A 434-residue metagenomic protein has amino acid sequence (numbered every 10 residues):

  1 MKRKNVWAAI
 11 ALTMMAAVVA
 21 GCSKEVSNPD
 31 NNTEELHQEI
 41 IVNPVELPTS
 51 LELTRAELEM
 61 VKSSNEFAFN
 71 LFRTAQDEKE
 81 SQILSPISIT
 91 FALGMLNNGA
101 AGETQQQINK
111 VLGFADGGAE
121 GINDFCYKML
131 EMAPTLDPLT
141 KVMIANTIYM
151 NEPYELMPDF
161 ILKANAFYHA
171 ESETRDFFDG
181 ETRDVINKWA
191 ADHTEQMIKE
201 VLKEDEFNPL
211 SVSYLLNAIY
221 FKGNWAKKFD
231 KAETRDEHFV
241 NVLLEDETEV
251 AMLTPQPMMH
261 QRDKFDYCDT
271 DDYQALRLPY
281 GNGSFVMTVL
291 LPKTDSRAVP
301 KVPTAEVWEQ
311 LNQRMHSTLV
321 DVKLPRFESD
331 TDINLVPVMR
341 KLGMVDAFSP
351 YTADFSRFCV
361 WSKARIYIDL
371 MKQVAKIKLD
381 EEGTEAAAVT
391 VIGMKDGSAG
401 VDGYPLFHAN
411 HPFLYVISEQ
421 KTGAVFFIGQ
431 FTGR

Functional and structural regions predicted by a protein language model:
M1-R3: N-terminal secretory signal peptides that target proteins for export/translocation
N5-W7, A11-M14, A20-F177: Detector for small/aliphatic-rich hydrophobic stretches
K79, A119-K293, Q313-G400: Non-catalytic, conformational "gating/processing" segments within enzyme and secreted inhibitor domains
P86-A100, S213, Y415-K421, V425: Extended, hydrophobic/aromatic-rich amphipathic alpha-helical segments that build helical scaffolds
G102-I108, R297-V299, T331-I333, A387 (+1 more regions): Extracytoplasmic/secreted cell-surface and envelope-processing proteins
L215, Q274-L290, G400-R434: Extended hydrophobic
P292-H316: Internal alpha/beta scaffold segment
